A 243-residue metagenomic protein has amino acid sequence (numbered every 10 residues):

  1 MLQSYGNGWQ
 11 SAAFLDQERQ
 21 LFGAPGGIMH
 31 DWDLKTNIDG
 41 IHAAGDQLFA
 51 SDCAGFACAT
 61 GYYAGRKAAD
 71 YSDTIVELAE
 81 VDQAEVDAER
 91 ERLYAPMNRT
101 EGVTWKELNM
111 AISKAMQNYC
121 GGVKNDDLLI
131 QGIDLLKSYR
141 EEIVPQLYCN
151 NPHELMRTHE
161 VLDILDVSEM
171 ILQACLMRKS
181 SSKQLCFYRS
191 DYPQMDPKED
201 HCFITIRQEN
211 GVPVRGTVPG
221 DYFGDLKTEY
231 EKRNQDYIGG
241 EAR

Functional and structural regions predicted by a protein language model:
M1-G27, I38: C-terminal catalytic lobe of FAD-dependent flavoproteins
G23, M29-A43, Q47-R243: Glycine- and aromatic-enriched mobile tails/lids
